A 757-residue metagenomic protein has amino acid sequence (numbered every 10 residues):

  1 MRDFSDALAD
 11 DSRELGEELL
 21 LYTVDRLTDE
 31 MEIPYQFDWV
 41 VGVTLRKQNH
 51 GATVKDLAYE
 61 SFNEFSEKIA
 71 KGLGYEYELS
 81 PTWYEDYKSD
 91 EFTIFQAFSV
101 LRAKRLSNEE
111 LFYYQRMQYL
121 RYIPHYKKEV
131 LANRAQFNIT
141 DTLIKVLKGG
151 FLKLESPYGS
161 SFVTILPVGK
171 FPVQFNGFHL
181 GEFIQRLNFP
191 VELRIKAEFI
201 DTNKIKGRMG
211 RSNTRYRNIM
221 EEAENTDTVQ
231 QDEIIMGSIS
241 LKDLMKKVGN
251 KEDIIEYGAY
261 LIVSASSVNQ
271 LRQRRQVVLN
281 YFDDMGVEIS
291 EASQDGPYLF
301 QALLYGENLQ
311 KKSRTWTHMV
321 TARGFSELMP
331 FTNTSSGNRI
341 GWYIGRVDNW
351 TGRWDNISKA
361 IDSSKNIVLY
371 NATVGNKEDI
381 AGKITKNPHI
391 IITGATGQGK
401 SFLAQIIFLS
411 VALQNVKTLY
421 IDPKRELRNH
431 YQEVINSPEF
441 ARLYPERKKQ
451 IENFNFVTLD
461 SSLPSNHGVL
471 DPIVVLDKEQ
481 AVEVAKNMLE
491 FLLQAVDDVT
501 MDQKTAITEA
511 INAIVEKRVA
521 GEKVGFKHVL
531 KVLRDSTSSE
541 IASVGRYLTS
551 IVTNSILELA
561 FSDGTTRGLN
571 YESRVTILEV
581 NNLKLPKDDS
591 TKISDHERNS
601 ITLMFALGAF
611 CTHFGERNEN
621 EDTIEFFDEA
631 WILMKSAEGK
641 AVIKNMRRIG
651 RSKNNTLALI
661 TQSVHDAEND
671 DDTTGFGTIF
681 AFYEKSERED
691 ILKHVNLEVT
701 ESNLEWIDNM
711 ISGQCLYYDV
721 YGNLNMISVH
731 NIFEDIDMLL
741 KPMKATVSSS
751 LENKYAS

Functional and structural regions predicted by a protein language model:
M1-R323: Extended, folded cores of ATP/NTP-driven motor/assembly subunits in large transport and secretion machines
D3, E14, T23, Q185 (+7 more regions): P-loop NTPase motor domains
Y22-I33, E224-K246, W350-K377, I556-T566: Conserved alpha/beta core surface patches that mediate binding of polyanionic ligands
D25-P34, I473-V524, A667-S757: P-loop NTPase motor core of the ASCE superfamily
M220, V374-Q398, F402-F408, L419-Y431 (+5 more regions): Conserved P-loop NTPase motor cores
D283, A412, R651: Anion (oxyanion) recognition and catalysis
Q414-V416: Conserved SF1/SF2 helicase motif Ia
R425-G468: P-loop NTPase switch/communication element
